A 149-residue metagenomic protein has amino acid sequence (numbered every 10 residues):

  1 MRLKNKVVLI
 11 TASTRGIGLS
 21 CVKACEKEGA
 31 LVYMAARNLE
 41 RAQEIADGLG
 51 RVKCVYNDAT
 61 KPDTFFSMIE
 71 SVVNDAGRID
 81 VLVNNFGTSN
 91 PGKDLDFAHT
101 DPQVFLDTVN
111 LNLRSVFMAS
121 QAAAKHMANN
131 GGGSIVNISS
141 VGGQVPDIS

Functional and structural regions predicted by a protein language model:
T14-R15: Conserved glycine-rich cofactor-binding loop
E28-Q43: Conserved glycine-rich Rossmann-like NAD(P)H-binding loop of the short-chain dehydrogenase/reductase
L39, Y56-S67, P102: The beta1-alpha1 cofactor-binding region of Rossmann-like NAD(H)/NADP(H)-dependent oxidoreductases
N85-K93: Conserved NAD(P)H cofactor-binding loop of Rossmann-fold oxidoreductase domains
K93-F97, D101-L106: Substrate-binding pocket helix/loop in short-chain dehydrogenase/reductase
S120-Q121: A short, exposed helix-loop element centered on a Lys and neighboring polar residues
S140: Residue(s) in the substrate-gating loop at a strand-loop-helix junction that position the organic substrate next
